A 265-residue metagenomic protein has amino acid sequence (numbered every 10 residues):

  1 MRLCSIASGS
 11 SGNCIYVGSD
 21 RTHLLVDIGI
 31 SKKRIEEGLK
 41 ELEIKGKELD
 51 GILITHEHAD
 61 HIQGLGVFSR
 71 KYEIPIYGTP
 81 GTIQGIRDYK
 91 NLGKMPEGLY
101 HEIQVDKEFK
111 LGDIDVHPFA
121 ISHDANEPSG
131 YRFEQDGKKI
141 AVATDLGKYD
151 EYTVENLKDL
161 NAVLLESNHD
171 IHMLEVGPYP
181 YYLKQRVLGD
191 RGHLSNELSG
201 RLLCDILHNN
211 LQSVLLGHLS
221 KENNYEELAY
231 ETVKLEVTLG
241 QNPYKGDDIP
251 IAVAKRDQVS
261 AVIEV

Functional and structural regions predicted by a protein language model:
M1-L42, S129-D145, A162: Conserved beta-strand hairpin/beta-sheet module of binuclear metal-dependent hydrolase folds, prominently
C4-C14, H56-Q63, V116: Structured catalytic core of nucleotide-sugar glycosyltransferases
V26-G29, D50-E57, I76-P80, A141-T144 (+3 more regions): Active-site neighborhood of phospho(di)ester-bond hydrolases with catalytic His/Asp-centered motifs
K33-T79: Active-site metal-binding motif and surrounding structural segment of the metallo-beta-lactamase
A59-H61, I83-G85, A125-N126, K148-E151 (+2 more regions): Active-site environment of divalent metal-dependent phosphoester hydrolases
Q63-Y72, D88-K90, N224-E231: Metal-dependent catalytic neighborhoods of phosphoester/phosphodiester hydrolases
P80-G130, E134-G137: Metallo-beta-lactamase
E151-V253: Cap/insert and terminal regions of metallo-dependent hydrolase folds
